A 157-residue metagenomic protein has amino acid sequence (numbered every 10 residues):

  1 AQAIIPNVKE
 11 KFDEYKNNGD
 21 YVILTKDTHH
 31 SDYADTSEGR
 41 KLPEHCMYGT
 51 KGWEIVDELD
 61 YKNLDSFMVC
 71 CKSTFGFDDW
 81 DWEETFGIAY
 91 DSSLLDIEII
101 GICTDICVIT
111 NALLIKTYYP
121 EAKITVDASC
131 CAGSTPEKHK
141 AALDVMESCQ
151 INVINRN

Functional and structural regions predicted by a protein language model:
A1-A3, G39-C46: Short glycine-enriched, charge-decorated loop/helix-capping segments at active-site entrances that position
N7-D20, P43-N157: Active-site-adjacent betaalpha module
E14-D32: Von Willebrand factor
D32-E38: Metal-dependent catalytic neighborhoods of phosphoester/phosphodiester hydrolases
